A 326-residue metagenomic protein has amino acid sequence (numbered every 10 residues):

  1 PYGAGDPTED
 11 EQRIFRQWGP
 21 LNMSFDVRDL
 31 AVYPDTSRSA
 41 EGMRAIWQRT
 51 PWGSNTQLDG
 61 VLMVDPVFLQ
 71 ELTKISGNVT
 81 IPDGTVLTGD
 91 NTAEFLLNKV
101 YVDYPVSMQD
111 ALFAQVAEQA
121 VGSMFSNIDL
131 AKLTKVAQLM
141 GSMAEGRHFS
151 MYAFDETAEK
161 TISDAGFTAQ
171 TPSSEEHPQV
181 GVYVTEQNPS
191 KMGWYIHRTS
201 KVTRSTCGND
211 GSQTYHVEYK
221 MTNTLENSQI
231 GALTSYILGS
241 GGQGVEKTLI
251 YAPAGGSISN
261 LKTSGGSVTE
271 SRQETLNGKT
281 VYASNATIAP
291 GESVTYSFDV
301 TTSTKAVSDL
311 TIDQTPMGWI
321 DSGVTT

Functional and structural regions predicted by a protein language model:
P1-G323: Non-catalytic, solvent-exposed segments at the cell envelope interface
